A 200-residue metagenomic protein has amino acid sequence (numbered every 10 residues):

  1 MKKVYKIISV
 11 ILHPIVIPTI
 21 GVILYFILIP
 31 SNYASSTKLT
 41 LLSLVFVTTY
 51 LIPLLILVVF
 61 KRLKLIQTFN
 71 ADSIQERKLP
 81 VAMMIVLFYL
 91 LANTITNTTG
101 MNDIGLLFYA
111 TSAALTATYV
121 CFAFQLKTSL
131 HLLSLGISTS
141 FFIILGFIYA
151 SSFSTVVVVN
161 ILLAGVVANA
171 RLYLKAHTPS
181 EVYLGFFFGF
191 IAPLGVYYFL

Functional and structural regions predicted by a protein language model:
M1-Y5: Short, Lys/Arg-rich, polar N-terminal cytosolic tail immediately upstream of the first transmembrane signal-anchor
I8, Q67-M83: Juxtamembrane helix-capping/reentrant segments at transmembrane boundaries
S9-I29: The first (N-terminal) embedded transmembrane alpha-helix
P14, P18-T19, T49-V58, Y89 (+5 more regions): Transmembrane alpha-helical segments of multi-pass membrane transport proteins and ion-pumping complexes
I23-L41, A92-L106, I143-T155, L194-L200: Helix-coil boundary and interhelical linker segments in multi-pass alpha-helical membrane proteins
T37-I52: Alpha-helical transmembrane segments
V81-G100, F122-F124, T128: C-terminal halves and exits of single transmembrane alpha-helices
G105, Y109-L200: Membrane-embedded catalytic cores of phosphoryl/pyrophosphoryl-handling enzymes
